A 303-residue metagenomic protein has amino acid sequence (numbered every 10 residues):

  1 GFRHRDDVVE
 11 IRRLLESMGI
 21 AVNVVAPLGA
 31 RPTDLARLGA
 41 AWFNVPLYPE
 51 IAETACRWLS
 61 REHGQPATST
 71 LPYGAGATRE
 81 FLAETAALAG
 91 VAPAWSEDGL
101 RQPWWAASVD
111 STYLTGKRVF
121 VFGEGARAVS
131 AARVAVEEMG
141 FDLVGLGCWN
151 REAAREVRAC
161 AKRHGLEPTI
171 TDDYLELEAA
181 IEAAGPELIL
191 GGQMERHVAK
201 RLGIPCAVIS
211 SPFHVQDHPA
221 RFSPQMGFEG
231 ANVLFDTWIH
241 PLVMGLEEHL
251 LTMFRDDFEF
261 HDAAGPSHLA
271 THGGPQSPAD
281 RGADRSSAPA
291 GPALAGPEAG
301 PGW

Functional and structural regions predicted by a protein language model:
G1-W303: An N-terminal assembly and electron-transfer interface module characteristic of large anaerobic redox and radical
